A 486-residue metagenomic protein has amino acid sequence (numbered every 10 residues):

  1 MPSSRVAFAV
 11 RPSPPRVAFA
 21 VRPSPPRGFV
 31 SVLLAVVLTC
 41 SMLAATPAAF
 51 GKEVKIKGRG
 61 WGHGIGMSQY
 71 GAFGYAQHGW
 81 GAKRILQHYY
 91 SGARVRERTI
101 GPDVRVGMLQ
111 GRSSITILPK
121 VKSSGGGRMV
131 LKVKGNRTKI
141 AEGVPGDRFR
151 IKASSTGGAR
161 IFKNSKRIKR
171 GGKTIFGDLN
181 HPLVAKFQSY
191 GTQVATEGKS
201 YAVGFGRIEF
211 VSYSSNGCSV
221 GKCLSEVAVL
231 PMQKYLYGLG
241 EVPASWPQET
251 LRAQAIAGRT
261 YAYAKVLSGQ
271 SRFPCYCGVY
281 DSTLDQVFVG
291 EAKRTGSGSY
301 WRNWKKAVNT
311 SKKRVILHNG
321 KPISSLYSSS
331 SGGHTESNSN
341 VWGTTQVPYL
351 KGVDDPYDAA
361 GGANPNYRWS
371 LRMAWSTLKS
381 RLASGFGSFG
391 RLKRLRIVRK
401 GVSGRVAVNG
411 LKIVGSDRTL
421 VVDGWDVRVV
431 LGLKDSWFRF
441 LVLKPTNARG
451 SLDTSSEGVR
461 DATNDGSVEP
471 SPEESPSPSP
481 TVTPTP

Functional and structural regions predicted by a protein language model:
P2-R11, V17-P486: Conserved, single-site charged/polar hotspot
